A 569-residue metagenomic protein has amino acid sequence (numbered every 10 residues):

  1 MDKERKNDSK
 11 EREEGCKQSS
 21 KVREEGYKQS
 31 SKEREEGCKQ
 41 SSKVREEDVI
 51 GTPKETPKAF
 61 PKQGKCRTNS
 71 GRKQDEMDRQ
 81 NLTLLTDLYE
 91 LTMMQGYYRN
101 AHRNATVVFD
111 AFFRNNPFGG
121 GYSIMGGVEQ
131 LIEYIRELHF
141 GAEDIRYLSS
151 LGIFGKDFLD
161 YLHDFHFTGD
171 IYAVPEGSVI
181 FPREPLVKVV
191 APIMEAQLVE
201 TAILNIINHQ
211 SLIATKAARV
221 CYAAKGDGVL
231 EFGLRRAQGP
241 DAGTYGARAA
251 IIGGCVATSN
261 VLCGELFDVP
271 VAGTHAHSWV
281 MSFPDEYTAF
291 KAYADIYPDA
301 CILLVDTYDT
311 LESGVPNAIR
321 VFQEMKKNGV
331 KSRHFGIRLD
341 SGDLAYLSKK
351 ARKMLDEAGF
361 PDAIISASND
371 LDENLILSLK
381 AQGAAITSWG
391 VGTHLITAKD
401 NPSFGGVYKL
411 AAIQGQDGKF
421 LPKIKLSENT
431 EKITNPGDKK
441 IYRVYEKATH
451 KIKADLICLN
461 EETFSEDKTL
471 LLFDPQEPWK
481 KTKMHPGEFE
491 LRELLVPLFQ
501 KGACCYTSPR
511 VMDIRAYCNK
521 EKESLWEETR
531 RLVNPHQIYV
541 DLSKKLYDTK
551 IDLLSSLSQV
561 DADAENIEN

Functional and structural regions predicted by a protein language model:
D2, G64-D299, K326-K327, R333 (+2 more regions): Ordered alpha/beta subdomains of enzyme catalytic regions
S9-E46: Long, intrinsically disordered low-complexity tandem-repeat segments
T52, T56-A59, T68: Ala/Thr-enriched low-complexity intrinsically disordered regions
R235-A237, I365-E373, G392-H394: Glycine-rich beta-to-alpha transition loops that act as phosphate-gripper elements at the mouths of alpha/beta enzyme
T274-I365: Glycine- and Gly-Pro-enriched alpha-helical subdomains that act as flexible, kink-prone "lid/hinge" or packing modules
L371-A385: Catalytic cores of alpha/beta
A385-S403: Glycine-rich phosphate-binding active-site loops on the catalytic face of alpha/beta enzymes
